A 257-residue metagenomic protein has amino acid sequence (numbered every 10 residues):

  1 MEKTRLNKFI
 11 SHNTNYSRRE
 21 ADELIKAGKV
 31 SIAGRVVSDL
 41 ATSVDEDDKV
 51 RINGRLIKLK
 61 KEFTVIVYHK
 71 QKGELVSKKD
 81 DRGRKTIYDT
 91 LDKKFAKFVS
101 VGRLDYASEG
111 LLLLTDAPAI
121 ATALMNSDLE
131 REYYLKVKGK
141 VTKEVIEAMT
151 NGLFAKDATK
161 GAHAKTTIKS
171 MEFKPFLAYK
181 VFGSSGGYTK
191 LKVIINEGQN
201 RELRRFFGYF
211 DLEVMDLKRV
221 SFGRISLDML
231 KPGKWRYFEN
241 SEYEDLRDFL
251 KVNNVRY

Functional and structural regions predicted by a protein language model:
E2-Y257: Basic, flexible Lys/Arg- and Gly-enriched helix-loop patches that mediate nucleic-acid binding at interfaces with rRNA
